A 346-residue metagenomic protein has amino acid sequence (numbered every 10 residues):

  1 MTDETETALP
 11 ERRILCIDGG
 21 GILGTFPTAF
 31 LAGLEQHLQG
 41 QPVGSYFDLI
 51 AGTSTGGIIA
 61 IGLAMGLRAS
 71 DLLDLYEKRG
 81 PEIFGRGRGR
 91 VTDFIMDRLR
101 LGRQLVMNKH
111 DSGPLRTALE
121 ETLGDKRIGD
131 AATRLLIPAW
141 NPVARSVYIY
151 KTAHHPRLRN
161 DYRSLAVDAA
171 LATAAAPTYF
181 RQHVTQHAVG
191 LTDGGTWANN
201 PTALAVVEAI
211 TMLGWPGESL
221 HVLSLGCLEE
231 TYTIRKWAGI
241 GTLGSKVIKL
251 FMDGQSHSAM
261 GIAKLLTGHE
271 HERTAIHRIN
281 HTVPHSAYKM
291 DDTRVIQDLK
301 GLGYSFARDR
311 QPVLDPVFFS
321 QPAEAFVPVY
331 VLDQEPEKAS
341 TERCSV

Functional and structural regions predicted by a protein language model:
M1-A8, Q39-G44, E120-L135, T211-P216 (+1 more regions): Surface-exposed acidic, glycine-flexible loop patches that form ligand/cofactor-binding and adhesion interfaces
T2, T7-P10, V106, R181 (+5 more regions): C-terminal helical/tail subdomains of lipid-metabolizing enzymes
A8-C16, I22-L119, H154, R159 (+2 more regions): Patatin-like phospholipase
I14-I17, Y46-S54, L135-W140, L191 (+2 more regions): Extended hydrophobic secondary-structure segments that form protein cores and membrane-embedded regions
G20, G56, L119, I137 (+5 more regions): Conserved small-residue
R103, N108-R134, H221, R235-T267: Surface cap/lid and interfacial helix-loop subdomains adjacent to catalytic sites that gate substrate access
D130-T211: Active-site gating loop/helix substructures
Q186-A188, V206-R235: Hydrophobic, mid-to-C-terminal alpha-helical segments
